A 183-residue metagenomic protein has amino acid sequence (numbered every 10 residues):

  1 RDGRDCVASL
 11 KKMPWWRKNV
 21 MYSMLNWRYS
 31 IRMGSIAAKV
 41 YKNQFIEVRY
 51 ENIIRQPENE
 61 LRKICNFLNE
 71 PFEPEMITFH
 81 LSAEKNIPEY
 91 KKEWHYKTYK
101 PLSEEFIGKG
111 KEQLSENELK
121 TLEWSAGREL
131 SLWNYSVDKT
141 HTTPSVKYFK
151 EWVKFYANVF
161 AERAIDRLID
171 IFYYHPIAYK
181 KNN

Functional and structural regions predicted by a protein language model:
R1-P101: PAPS-dependent sulfotransferase catalytic domain
S35-A38, N66, E70-N183: PAPS-dependent sulfotransferases, especially Golgi type II membrane carbohydrate sulfotransferases
